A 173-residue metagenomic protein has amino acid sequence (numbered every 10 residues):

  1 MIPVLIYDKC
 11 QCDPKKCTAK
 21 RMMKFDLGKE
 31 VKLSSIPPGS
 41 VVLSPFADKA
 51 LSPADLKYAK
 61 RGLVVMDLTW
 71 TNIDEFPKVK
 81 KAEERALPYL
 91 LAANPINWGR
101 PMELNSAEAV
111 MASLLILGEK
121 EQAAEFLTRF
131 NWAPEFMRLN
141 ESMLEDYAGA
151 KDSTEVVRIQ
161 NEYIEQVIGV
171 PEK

Functional and structural regions predicted by a protein language model:
M1-L5, A59-G62: Solvent-exposed, well-ordered amphipathic alpha-helical segments that flank/support binding or catalytic loops
I2-C12, S40-L43: Short hydrophobic beta-strand segments
C10-Q11, E30, S35-I36, N161 (+1 more regions): Acidic, serine/threonine-rich low-complexity regulatory regions at protein termini of eukaryotic cell-cycle
K15-A109, I116-E145, K151: Active-site cofactor/cluster-binding pocket
M111-E125, E162-K173: A broadly tuned preference for mixed-charge, low-complexity surface segments
S142-K173: Long, charged alpha-helical interface segments
